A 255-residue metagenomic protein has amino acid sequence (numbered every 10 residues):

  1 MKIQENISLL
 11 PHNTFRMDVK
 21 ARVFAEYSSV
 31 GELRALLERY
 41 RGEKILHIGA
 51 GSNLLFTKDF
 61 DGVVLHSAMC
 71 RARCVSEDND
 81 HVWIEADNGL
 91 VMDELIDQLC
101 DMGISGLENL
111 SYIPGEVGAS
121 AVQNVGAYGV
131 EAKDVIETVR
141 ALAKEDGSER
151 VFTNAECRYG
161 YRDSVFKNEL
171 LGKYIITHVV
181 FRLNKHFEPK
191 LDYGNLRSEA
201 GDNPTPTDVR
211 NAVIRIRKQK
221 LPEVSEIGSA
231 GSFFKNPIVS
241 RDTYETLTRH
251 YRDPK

Functional and structural regions predicted by a protein language model:
M1-V139, A143-E145: Anion-binding (especially nucleotide phosphate/pyrophosphate-binding) glycine-rich loop and adjoining beta-alpha core
Q4-E5, L10-M17, L54, E149-K255: Phosphate/pyrophosphate- and phosphate-bearing ligand-binding catalytic cores of soluble enzymes
